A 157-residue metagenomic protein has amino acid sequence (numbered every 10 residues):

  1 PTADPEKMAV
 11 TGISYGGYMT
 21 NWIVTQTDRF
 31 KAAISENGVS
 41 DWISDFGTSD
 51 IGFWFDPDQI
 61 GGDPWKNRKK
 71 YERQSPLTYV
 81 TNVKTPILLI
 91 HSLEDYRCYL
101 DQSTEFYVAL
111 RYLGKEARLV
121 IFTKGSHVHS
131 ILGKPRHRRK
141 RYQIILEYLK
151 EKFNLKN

Functional and structural regions predicted by a protein language model:
P1-N157: Active-site-proximal cap/loop segments of hydrolase catalytic domains
